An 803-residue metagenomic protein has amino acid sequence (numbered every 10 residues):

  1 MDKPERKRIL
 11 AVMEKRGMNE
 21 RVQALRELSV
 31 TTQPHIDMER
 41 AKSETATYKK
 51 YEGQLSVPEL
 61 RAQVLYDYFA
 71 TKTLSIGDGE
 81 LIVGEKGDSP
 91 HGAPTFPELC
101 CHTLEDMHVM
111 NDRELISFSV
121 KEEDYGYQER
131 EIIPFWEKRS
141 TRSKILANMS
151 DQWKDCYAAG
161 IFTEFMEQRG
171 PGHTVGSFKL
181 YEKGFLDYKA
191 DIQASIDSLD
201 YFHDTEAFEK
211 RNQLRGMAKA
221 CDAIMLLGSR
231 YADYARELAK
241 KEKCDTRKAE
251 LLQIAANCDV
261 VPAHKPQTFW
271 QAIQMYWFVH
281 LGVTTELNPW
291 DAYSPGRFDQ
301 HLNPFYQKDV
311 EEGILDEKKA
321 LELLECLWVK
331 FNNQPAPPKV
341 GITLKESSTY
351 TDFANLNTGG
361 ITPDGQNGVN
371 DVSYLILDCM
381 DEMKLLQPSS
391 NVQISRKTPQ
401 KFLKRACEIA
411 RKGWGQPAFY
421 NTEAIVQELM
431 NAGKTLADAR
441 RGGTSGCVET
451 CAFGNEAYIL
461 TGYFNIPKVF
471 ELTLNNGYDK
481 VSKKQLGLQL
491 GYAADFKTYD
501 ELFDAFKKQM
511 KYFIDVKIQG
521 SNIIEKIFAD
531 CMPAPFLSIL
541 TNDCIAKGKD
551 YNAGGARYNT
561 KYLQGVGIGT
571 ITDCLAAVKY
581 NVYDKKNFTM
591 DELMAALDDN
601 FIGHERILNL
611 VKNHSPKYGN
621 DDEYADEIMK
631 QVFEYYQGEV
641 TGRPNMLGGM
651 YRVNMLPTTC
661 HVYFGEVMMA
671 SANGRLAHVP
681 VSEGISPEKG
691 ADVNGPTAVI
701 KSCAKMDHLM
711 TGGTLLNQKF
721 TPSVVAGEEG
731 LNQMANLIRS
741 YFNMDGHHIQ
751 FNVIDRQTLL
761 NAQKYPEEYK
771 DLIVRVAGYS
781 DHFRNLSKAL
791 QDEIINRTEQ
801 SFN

Functional and structural regions predicted by a protein language model:
D2-G216, R247-G569, C574-N803: Conserved catalytic cores of very large enzyme subunits
R215-L226: Extended non-globular scaffold/tether segments
G228-A235: Secondary-structure-rich domain cores
L238-T246: A conserved hydrophobic secondary-structure block that centers on an alpha-helix together with its immediately flanking
